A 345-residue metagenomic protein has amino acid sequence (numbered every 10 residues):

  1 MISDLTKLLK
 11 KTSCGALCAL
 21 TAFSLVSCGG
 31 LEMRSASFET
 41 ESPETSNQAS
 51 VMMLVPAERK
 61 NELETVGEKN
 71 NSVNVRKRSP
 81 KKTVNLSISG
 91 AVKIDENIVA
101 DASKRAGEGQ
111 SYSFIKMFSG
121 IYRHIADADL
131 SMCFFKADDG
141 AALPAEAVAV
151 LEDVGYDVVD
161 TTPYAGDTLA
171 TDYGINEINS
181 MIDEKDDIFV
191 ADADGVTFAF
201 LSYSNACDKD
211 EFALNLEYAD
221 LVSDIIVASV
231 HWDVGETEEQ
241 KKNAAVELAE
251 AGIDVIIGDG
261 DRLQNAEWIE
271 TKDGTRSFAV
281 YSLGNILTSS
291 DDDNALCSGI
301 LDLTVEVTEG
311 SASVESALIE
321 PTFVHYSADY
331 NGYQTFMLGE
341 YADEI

Functional and structural regions predicted by a protein language model:
I2-L17: Bacterial N-terminal signal peptides that target proteins for export
L17-C18, A102: Enrichment for repetitive, rod-forming helical segments
S24-S27: C-terminal motif of bacterial Sec signal peptides marking the signal peptidase cleavage site
G29-L31: Bacterial signal peptide processing site
M33, F38-I345: Acidic, metal/ion-coordinating pockets
